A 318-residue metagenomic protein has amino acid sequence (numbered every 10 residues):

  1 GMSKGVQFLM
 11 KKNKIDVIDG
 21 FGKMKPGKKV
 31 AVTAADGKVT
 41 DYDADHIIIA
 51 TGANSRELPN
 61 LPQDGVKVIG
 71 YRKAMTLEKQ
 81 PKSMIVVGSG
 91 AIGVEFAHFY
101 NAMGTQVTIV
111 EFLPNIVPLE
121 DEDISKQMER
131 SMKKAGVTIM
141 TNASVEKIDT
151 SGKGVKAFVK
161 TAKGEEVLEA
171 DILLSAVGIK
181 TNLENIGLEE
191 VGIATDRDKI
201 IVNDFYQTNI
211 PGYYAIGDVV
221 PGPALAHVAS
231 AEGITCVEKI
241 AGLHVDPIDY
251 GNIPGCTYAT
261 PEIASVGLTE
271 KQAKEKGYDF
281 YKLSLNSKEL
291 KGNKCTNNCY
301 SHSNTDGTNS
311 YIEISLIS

Functional and structural regions predicted by a protein language model:
G1-A44, I139, E146-K156: Feature captures the FAD/FMN-dependent oxidoreductase FAD-binding
G1-S3, Q7, M75-T76, P81-I85 (+3 more regions): Rossmann-like dinucleotide-binding cores of NAD(P)H-dependent redox enzymes
G37-H46, K163-I172, N209: Core beta-strand elements of the Rossmann-like FAD/NAD(P) dinucleotide-binding domain in flavoenzyme oxidoreductases
I49-V110, A135, E189-V191, T195-F205 (+1 more regions): Glycine-rich dinucleotide-binding loop and its adjacent helix/turn
G52-A53, T161, L174, G178-I179: Short glycine-/small-residue-rich Rossmann-like dinucleotide-binding loops
N54-R56, A194-D196, L243-N252, Y278-L283: A short alpha-helix-loop-beta-strand transition element characteristic of N-terminal alpha/beta dinucleotide-binding
D64-Q80, V167-H244: FAD-site-proximal beta/loop scaffold in flavoenzymes
V167-G192, I210, S265-S318: C-terminal catalytic lobe of FAD-dependent flavoproteins
